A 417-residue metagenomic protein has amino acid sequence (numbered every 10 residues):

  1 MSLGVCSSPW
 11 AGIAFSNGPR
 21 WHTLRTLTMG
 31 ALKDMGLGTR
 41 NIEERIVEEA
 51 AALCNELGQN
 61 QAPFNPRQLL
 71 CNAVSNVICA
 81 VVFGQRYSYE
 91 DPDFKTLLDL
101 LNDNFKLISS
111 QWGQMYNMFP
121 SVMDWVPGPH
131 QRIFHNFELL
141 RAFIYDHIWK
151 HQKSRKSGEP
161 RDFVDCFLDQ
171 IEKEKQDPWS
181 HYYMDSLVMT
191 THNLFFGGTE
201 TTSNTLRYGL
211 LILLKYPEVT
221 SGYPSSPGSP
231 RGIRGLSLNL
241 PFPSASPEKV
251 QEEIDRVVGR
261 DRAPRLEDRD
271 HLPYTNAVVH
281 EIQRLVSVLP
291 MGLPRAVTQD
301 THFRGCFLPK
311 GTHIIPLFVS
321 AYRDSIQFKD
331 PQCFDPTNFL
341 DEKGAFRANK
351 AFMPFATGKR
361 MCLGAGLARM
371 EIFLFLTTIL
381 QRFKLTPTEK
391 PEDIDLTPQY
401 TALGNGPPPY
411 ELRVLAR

Functional and structural regions predicted by a protein language model:
M1-I42, L70-V77, D93-V122, P398 (+1 more regions): Cytochrome P450 substrate-recognition site 1
K33-L37, S110, H135-L206, G228-N239 (+6 more regions): Conserved cytochrome P450 catalytic core segment spanning the I/J/K helices
G36-E48, L57-A80, S88-T96, F119-F143 (+4 more regions): Cytochrome P450
L139-A142, F242, P247, A263-G305 (+2 more regions): Conserved cytochrome P450 K-helix E-x-x-R motif and the immediately C-terminal K′/meander segment
T201-V219, R234-P243, Q251-E253, G366-Q381: Cytochrome P450 catalytic-core helices
S221, R269, P316-K343: Conserved cytochrome P450 K-helix/beta-meander segment immediately N-terminal to the heme-binding cysteine loop
S246, A365-L403: Cytochrome P450 heme-binding "Cys pocket" and the immediately downstream C-terminal segment
R304, E342-I372, T397-Q399: Cytochrome P450 heme-thiolate "Cys pocket" and heme-binding signature region
